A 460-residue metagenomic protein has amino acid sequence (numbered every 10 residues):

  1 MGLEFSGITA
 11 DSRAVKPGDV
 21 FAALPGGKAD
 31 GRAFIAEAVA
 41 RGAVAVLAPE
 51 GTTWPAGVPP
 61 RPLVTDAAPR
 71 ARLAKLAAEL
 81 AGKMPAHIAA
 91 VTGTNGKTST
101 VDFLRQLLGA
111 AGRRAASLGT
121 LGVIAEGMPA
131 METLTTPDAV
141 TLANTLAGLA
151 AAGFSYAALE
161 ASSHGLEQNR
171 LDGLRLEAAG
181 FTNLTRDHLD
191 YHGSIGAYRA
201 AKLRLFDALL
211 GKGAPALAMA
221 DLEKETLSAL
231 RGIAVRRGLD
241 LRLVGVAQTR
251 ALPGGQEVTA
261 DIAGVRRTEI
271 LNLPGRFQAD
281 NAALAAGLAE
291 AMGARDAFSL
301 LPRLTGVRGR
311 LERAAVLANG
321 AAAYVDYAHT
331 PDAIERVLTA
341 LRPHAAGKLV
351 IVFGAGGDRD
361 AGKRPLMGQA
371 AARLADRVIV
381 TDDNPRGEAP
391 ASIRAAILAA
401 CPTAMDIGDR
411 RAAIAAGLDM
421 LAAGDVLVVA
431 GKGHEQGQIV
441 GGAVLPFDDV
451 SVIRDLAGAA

Functional and structural regions predicted by a protein language model:
M1-E79, P215-E225, P274, A294 (+2 more regions): N-terminal leader/targeting and accessory segments in enzymes
L24-A29, A33, G306-G309, D332-C401 (+2 more regions): Active-site beta-alpha connecting loops in nucleotide-dependent enzymes
G26-K28, G96, S163-H164, R186-D187 (+5 more regions): Short glycine-rich anion-binding loops that position phosphate/pyrophosphate groups of nucleotides and phosphorylated
I35, R105, L146, K202 (+3 more regions): Generic hydrophobic/aromatic pocket-lining and core-packing "Φ" positions
V39, T52-V58, E167, L176-A323 (+1 more regions): Acidic, Mg2+-coordinating active-site environments of NTP-dependent enzymes
V46-P60, A289-E290, A322, M367-A423: C-terminal helical cap/extension that packs against the catalytic core of soluble nucleotide-cofactor enzymes
R72-R236, A345: Phosphate-binding loop of NTP-binding sites
L189, D448-A460: Short, flexible loop segments at boundaries between secondary-structure elements
